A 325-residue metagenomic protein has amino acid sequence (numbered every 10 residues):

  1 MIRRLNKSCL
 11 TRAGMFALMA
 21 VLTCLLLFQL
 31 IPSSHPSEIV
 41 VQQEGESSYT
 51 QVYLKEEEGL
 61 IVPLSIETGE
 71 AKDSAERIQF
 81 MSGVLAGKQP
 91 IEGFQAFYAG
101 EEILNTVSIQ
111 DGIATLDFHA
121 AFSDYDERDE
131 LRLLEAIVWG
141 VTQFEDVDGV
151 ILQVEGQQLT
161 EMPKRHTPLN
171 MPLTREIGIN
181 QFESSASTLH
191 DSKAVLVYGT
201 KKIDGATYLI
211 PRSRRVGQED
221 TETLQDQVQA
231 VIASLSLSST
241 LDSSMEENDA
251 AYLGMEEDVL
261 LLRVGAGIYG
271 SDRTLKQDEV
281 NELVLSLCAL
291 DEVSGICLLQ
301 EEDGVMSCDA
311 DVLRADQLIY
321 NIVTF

Functional and structural regions predicted by a protein language model:
M1-F325: Bimodal "functional hotspot" detector
